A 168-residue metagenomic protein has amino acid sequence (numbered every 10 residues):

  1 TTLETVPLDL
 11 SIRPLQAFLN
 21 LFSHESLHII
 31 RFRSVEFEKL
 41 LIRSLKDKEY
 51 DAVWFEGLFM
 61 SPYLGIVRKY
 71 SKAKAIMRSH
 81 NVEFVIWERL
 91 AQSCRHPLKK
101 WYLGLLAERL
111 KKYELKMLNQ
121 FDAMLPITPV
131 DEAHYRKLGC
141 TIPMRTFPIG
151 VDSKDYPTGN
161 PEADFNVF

Functional and structural regions predicted by a protein language model:
T1-D47: A conserved catalytic-core segment of Leloir-type glycosyltransferases
L10, P14-I30, A75-K112: Acceptor-binding helix/loop patch of EC 2.4 sugar-transfer enzymes, predominantly nucleotide-sugar-dependent
L41-S61, K74-I76: Short N-terminal targeting/anchoring amphipathic segment
E56-G57, H80, P126-T128, I149: Replace "coordinates the UDP/GDP/TDP-sugar" with "coordinates nucleotide-activated sugar donors
P62-Y63, E108-P143: A short, active-site helix/loop in glycosyltransferases that binds the activated sugar's phosphate group
V130, G150, A163: Carbohydrate-associated surface elements
P148-Y156: Short beta-strand->alpha-helix junction loop in the catalytic core of nucleotide-activated group-transfer enzymes
P161-F168: Conserved donor-binding/catalytic core segment of Leloir-type glycosyltransferases
